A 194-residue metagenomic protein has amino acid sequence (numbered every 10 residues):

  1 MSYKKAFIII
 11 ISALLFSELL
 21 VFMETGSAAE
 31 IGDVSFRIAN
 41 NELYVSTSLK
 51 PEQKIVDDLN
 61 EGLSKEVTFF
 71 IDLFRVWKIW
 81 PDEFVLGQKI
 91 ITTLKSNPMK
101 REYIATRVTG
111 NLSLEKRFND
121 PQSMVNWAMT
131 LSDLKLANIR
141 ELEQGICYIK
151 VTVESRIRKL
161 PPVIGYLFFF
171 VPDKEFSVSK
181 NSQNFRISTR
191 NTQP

Functional and structural regions predicted by a protein language model:
M1-Y3: N-terminal secretory signal peptides that target proteins for export/translocation
I9-V21: Bacterial N-terminal signal peptides
G26-R75: N-terminal onset of structured domains
G32-F36, P81, A137-R140: Beta-strand-rich interaction surfaces with strong enrichment in secreted/lumenal proteins
E42-Y44, E66, K89-I91, I146-Y148 (+1 more regions): Intrinsic-disorder/low-complexity, polar/charged segments enriched in Ser/Thr/Lys/Arg/Asp/Glu/Gln
E52-L59, V76-W80, I157-Y166: Short, cysteine-centered beta-strand-loop-beta hairpins and adjacent loop/turn segments enriched in charged/polar
D57-N126: Structured domain cores in non-transmembrane regions
K95-P194: Mature, soluble, non-transmembrane domains
